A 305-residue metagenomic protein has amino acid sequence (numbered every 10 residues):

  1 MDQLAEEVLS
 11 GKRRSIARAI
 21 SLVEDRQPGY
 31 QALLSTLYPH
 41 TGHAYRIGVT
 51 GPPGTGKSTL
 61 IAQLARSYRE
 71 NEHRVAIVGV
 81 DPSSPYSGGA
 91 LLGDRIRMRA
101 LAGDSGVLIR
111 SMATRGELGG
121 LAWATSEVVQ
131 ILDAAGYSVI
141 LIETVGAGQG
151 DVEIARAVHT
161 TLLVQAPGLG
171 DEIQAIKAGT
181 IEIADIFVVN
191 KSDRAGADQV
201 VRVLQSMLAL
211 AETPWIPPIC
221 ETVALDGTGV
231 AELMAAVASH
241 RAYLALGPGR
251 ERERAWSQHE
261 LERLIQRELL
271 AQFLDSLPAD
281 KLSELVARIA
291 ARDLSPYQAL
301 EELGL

Functional and structural regions predicted by a protein language model:
M1-L4, E251: Charged, compositionally biased N-terminal leader segments and the immediate start of the first structured element
Q3-T55, L64-G150, I154-P167, D171-E172: Nucleotide-state-sensitive switch-loop elements of NTP-binding domains
L60: Hydrophobic positions on the alpha1 helix immediately C-terminal to the Walker A/P-loop
V78, V164, V189-N190, T222: Generic beta-sheet signal
L91, V128, E153, A157 (+5 more regions): Alpha-helical scaffold elements adjacent to nucleotide-binding pockets in ATP/GTP-utilizing enzyme cores
P167-A195: Flexible active-site lid/hinge loop adjacent to a nucleotide/diphosphate and Mg2+-phosphate binding pocket
I186, S192-Y243: Canonical P-loop GTPase G-domain recognition
E221, E232-L305: Long, well-ordered amphipathic alpha-helical subdomains in the mid-to-C-terminal portions of large enzyme subunits
